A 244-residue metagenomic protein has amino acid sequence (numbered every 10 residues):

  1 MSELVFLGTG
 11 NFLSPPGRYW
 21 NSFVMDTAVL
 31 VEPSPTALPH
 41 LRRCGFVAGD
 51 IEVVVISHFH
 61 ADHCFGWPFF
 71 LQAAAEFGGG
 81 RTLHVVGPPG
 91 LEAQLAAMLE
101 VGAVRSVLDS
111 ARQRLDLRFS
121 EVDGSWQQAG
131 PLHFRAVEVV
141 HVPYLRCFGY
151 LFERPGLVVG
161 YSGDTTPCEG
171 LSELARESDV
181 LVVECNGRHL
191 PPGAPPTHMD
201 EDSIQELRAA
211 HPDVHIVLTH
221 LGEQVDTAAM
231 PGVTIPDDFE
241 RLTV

Functional and structural regions predicted by a protein language model:
M1-C44, R146-G163, V180: Conserved beta-strand hairpin/beta-sheet module of binuclear metal-dependent hydrolase folds, prominently
S14, C64, A74, P191 (+1 more regions): Glycine/Thr-rich phosphate-binding loops of Rossmann-like dinucleotide-binding domains
S14-P15, R112-R188: Active-site-proximal loop/helix segment associated with metal-binding centers of metalloenzymes
D26-V29, R81-H84, L157-V159, D213-I216: Short active-site oxyanion
L30-S34, E52-H58, D62, P88 (+4 more regions): Active-site neighborhood of phospho(di)ester-bond hydrolases with catalytic His/Asp-centered motifs
L38-V86, E177-V180: Active-site metal-binding motif and surrounding structural segment of the metallo-beta-lactamase
L83, P88-R146, T234-T243: Metallo-beta-lactamase
T166-V244: Cap/insert and terminal regions of metallo-dependent hydrolase folds
